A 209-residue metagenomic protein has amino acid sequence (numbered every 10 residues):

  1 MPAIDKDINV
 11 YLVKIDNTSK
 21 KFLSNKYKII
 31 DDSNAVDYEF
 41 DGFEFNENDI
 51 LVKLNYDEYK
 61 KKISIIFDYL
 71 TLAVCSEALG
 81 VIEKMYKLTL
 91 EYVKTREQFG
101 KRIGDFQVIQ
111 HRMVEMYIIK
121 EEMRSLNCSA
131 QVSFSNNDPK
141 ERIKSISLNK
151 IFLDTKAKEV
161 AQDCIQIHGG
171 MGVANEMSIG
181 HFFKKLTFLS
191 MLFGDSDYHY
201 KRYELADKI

Functional and structural regions predicted by a protein language model:
M1-F22: A short core secondary-structure module
D5, D16-N17, G42-E44, D49 (+2 more regions): A broadly conserved detector of short glycine/acidic/proline-rich loop/turn motifs that flank catalytic sites and bind
K6-N9, D32-E39, D68, I109 (+1 more regions): A generic structural signal for well-ordered coil/turn residues at beta-strand boundaries that shape enzyme active-site
L23-Y27: Short beta-alpha junctions and helix-cap segments that line functional grooves
K28-Y59, I209: Internal glycine-rich alpha/beta core junctions
K60-S64: Acidic/Ser/Thr-rich, low-complexity mid-to-C-terminal regulatory regions of eukaryotic proteins
I65-I209: Alpha-helical interface subdomain recognition
